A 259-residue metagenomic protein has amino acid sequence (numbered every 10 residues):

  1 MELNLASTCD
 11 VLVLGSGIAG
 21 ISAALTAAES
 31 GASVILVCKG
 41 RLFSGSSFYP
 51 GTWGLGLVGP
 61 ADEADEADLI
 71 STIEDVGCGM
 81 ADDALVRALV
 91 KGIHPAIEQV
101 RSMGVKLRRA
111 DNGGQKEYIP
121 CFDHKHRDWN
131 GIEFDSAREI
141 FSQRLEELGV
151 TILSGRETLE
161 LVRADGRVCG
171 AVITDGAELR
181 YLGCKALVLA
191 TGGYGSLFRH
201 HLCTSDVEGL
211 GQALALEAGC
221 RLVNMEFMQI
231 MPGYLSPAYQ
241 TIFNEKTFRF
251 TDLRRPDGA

Functional and structural regions predicted by a protein language model:
A6-C9, A177-A186: Core beta-strand elements of the Rossmann-like FAD/NAD(P) dinucleotide-binding domain in flavoenzyme oxidoreductases
V11-L36: N-terminal Rossmann-like FAD-binding beta1-loop-alpha1 element of flavoenzymes
G20, I152, L179-R180: Ligand-binding pocket scaffold of soluble enzyme catalytic domains
S22, T26-A27, S46-S47, L187 (+1 more regions): Hydrophobic/aromatic ligand-binding patch that stacks against planar heteroaromatic rings of cofactors or nucleotides
T26, K39-R167, I173-D175, S196 (+1 more regions): Conserved N-terminal/central alpha/beta ligand/cofactor-binding core
E29-A32, L55-V58, C203-G209: A glycine- and small-aliphatic-rich helix-loop capping segment at beta-alpha/alpha-beta transitions that lines
A186-Q240: Glycine-rich loop(s) and the adjacent beta-strand/alpha-helix scaffold that form part
